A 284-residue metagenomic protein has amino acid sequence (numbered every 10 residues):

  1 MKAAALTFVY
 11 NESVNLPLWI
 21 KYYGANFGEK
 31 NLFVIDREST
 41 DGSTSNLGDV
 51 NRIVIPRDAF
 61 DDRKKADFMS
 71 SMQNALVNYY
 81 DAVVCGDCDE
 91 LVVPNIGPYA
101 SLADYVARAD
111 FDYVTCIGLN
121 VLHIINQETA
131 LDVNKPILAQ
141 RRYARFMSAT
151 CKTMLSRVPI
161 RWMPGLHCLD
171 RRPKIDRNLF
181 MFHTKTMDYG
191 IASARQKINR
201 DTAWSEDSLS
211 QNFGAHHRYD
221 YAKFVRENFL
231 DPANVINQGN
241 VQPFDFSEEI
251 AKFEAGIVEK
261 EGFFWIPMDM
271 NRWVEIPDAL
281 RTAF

Functional and structural regions predicted by a protein language model:
K2-A4: Cell-envelope/extracellular polymer assembly enzymes that use nucleotide-activated donors
T7-L18, E38: Active-site beta-to-alpha loop of glycosyltransferases that engages the nucleotide-sugar donor
K21-K30: Short, acidic, metal-binding catalytic loop of nucleotide-sugar glycosyltransferases
E29-S39, V54-P56: Short beta-strand/loop segment that forms part of the nucleotide-sugar
K30, D81, D89, D112 (+1 more regions): Conserved acidic residues
R37, G86-C88, N95: Active-site acidic Asp-centered loop
G42-C85, V93-P94: Active-site-proximal specificity loops/subdomain of glycosyltransferases
K65-D67, P94-F284: Catalytic-site signature of metal-activated, phosphate-bearing donor transferases, centered on the GT-A/GT-A-like
